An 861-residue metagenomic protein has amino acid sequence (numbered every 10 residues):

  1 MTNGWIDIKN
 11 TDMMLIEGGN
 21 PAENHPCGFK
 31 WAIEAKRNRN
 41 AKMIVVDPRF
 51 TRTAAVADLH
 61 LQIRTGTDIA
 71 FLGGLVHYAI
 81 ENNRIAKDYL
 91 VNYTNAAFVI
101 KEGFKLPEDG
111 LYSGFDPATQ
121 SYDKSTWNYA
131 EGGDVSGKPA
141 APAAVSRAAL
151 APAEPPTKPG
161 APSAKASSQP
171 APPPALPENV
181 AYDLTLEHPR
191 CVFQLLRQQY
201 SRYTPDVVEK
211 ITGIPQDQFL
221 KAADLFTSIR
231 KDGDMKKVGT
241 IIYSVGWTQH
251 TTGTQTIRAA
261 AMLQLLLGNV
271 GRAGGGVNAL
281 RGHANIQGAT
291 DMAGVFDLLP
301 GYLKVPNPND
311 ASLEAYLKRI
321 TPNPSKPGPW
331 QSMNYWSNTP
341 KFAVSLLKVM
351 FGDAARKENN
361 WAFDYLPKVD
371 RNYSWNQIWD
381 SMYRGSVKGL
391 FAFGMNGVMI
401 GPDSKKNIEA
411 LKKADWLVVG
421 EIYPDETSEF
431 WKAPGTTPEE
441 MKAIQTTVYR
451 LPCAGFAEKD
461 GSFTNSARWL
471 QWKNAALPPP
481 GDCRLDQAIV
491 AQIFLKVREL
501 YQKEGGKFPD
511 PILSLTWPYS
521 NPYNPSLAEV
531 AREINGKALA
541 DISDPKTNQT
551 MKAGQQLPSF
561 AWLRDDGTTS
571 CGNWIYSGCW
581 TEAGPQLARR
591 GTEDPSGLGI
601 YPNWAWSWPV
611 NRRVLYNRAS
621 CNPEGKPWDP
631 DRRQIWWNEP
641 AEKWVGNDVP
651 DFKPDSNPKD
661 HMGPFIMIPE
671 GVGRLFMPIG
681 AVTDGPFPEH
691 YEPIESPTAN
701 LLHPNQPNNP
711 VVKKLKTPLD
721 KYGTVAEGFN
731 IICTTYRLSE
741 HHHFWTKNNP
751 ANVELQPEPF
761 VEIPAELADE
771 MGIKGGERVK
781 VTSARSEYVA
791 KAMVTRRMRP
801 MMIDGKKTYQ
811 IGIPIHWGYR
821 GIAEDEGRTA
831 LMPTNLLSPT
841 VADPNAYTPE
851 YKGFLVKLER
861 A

Functional and structural regions predicted by a protein language model:
M1-E34, R39-A41, L150-E154, K158-V180 (+4 more regions): Extended redox/cofactor-interaction regions of prokaryotic respiratory oxidoreductases
V46-R52, I422-D425: Short, polar loop motifs at secondary-structure junctions
A54-A55, L59-G233, W330, V490 (+1 more regions): Long, well-ordered, tryptophan-enriched scaffold segments
A55-I63, T427-F430, P452, W469-P480: Short beta-alpha connecting loops at secondary-structure transitions that line or flank enzyme active sites
H77-I85, L265-R272, K413-W416, Y423 (+7 more regions): Short, well-ordered loop/turn and helix-capping segments at boundaries between secondary-structure elements and domains
A86-L90, D234-T240, G271-L280, K503-I512: Flexible, glycine/charged-enriched surface loops at secondary-structure junctions
N92-A96, L225-F226, S244-G246, G276-Q287 (+2 more regions): A glycine-rich phosphate-binding loop feature that marks nucleotide/adenosyl-phosphate handling sites
A488-I542, V645-V649, K653-N657, F665-G671 (+2 more regions): Long, contiguous, secondary-structure-rich segments that constitute the structural scaffold of globular domains
